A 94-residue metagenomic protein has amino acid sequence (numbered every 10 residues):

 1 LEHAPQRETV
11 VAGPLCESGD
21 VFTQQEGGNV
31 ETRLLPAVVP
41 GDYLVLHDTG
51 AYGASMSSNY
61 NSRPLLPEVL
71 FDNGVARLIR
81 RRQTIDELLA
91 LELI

Functional and structural regions predicted by a protein language model:
L1-I94: Charged (often Lys/Glu-rich) extended helix/loop segments that serve as interaction or gating elements
